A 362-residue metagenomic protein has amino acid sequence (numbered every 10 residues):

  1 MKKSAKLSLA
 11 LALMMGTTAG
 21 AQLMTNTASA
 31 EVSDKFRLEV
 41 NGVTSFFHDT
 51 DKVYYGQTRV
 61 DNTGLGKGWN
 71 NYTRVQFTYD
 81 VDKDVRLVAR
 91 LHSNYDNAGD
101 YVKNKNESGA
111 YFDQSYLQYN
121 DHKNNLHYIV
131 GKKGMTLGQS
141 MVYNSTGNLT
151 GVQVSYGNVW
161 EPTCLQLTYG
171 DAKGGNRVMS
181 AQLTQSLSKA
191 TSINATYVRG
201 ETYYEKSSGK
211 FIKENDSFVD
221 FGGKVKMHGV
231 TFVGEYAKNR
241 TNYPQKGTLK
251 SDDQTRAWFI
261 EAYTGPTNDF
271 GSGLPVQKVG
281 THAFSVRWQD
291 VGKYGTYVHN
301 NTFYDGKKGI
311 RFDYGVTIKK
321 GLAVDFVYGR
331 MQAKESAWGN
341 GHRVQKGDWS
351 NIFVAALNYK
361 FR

Functional and structural regions predicted by a protein language model:
K2-S4, M24, E31-G68, G99-E107 (+4 more regions): Outer-membrane beta-barrel pore domains
S4-A10: Sec-dependent signal peptide recognition, specifically the positively charged N-region followed immediately by
L11-M15: Repetitive helical segments and hydrophobic/amphipathic motifs
G16-T27: C-terminal segment of classical bacterial N-terminal signal peptides
G20, S180-L183, D252: Intrinsically disordered, low-complexity regions enriched for glutamine and histidine
K67-I193, W258-V298: Outer membrane beta-barrel
S155, G200-Y203: Catalytic-core regions of glycoside hydrolase
G175, Y203-E205: Short, charged/polar "capping" segments at the starts of alpha-helices and the immediately preceding loops
